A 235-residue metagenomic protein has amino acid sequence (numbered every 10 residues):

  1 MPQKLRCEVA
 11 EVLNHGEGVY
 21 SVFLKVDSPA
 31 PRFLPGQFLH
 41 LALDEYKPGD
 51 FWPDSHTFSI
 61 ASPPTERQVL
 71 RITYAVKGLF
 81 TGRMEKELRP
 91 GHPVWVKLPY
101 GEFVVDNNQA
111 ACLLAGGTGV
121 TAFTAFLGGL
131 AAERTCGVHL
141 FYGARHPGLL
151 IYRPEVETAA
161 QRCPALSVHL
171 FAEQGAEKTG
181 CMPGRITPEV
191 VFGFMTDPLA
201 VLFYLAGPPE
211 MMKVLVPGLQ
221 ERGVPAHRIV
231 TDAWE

Functional and structural regions predicted by a protein language model:
P2-H92, R145-H146, A172-Q174: Ferredoxin-reductase
P2-Q3, Q68, K77-E235: FNR/FR-type flavoprotein reductase catalytic core
